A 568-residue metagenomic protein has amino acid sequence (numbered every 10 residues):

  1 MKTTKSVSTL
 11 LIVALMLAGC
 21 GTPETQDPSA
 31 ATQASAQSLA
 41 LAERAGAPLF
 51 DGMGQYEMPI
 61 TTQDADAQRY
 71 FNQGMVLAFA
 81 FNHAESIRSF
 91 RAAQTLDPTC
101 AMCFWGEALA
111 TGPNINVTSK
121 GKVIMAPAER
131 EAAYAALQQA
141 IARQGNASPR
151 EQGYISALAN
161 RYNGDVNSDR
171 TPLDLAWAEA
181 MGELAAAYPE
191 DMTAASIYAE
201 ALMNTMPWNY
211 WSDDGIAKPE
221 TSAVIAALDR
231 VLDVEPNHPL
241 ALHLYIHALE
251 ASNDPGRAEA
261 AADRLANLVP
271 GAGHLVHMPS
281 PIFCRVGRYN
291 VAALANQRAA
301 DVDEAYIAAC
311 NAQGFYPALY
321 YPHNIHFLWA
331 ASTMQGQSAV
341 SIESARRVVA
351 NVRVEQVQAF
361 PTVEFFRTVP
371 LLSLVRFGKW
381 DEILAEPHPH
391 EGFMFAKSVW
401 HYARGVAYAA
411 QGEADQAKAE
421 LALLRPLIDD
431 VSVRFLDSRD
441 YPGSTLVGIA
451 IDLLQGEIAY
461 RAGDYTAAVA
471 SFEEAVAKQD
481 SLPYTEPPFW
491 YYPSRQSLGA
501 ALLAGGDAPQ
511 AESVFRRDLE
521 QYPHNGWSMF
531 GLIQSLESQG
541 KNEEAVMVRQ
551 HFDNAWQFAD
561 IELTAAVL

Functional and structural regions predicted by a protein language model:
L17-G19: C-terminal motif of bacterial Sec signal peptides marking the signal peptidase cleavage site
G21-P23: Bacterial signal peptide processing site
A30-C100, F104-E190, I197-D233, N237 (+15 more regions): Short coil/linker segments at helix-helix boundaries
A101, A108, G112, I124-A142 (+7 more regions): TPR/TPR-like (Sel1-like) alpha-helical repeat modules
R495, A504, S513-L568: C-terminal non-catalytic interaction modules
